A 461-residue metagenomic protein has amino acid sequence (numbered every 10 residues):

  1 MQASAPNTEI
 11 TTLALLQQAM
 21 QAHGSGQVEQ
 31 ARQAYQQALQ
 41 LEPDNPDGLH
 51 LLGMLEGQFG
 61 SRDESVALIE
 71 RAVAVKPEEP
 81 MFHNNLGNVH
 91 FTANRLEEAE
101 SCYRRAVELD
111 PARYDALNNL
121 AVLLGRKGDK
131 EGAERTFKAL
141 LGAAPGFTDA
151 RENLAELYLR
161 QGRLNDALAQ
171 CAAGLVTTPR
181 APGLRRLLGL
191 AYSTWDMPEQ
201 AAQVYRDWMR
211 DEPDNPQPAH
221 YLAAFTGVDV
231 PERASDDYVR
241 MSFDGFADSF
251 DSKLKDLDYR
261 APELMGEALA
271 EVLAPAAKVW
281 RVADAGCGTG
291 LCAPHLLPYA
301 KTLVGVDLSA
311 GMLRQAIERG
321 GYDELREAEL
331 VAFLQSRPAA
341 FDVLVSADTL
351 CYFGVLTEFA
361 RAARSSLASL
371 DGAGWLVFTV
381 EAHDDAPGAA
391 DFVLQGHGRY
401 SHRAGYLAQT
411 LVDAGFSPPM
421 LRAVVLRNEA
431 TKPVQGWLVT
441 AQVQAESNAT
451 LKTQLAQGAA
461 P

Functional and structural regions predicted by a protein language model:
L16-G24, D47-Q58, M81-T92, D115-R126 (+2 more regions): Conserved alpha-helical positions within TPR/SEL1-like repeat arrays
A283, C287-F333: Class I SAM-dependent methyltransferase SAM/SAH-binding core
V345: A conserved beta-strand element that flanks and buttresses the S-adenosyl-L-methionine
T357-A373: A short glycine-rich, Lys/Arg-flanked "PGG" loop and its adjoining helix->strand segment in the class I
F378-Y400: Short, glycine-/aromatic-enriched active-site segment of Class I SAM-dependent methyltransferases
